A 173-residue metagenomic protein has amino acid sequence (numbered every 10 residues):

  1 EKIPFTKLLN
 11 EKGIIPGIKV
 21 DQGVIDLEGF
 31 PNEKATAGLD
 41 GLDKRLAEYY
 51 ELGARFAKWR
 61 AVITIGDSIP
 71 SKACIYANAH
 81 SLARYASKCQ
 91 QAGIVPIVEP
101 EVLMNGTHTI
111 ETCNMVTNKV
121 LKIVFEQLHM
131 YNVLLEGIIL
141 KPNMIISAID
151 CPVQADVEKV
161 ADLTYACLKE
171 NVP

Functional and structural regions predicted by a protein language model:
E1, G29-F30, A61-C74, V102-H108 (+1 more regions): Glycine-rich, proline-tolerant flexible connector loops at the mouths of alpha/beta enzymes
E1-L52, I65, V153, V157 (+2 more regions): Alpha/beta catalytic barrel-like cores
E11-P16, L52-R55, Q90-P96, H129-I138 (+1 more regions): Short, well-ordered coil/turn segments that N-cap beta-strands
P31-L46, P70-Y85, N118-K119: Glycine-rich anion/phosphate-binding loops
Y49, A86-C89, L128, L168: Hydrophobic pocket-lining residues that define ligand/cofactor binding sites across diverse proteins
W59, V98, L140: Conserved, mostly hydrophobic/aromatic
C74-I97, E101, N105, I110-M115: Active-site acidic/histidine proton-transfer and metal-coordination neighborhood in alpha/beta enzyme cores
H108-P173: Active-site capping/gating regions of soluble enzymes
